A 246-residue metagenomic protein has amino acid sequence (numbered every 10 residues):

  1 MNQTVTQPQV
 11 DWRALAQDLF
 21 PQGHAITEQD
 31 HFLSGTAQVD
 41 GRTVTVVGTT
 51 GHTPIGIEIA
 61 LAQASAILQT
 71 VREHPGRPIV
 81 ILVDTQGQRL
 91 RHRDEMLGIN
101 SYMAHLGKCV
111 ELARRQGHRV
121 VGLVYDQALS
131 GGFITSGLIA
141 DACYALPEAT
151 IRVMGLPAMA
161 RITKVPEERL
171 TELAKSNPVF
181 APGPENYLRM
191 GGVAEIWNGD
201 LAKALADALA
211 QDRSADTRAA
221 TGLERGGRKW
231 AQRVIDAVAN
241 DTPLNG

Functional and structural regions predicted by a protein language model:
M1-H24, I162, E167-G246: Amphipathic alpha-helical segments at domain termini/boundaries
G23-G41: N-terminal short beta-loop-beta anion/metal-coordinating cradle
Q29-L33, G56-R77: A short, well-ordered alpha-helical element
G35-A60: STAS-typified acidic loop motif
R42-V47, S65-H92: A structural preference for short, pocket-lining loop segments at secondary-structure junctions
H52-T53, Q88, Q127: Short strand->helix junction
Q63-A64, L138-I139, Q211-R213: Short, solvent-exposed amphipathic alpha-helical segments in soluble enzyme and RNA/protein-processing domains
R91-D200: Conserved catalytic cores of soluble enzyme domains, especially glycine-rich substrate-binding beta-alpha loops
